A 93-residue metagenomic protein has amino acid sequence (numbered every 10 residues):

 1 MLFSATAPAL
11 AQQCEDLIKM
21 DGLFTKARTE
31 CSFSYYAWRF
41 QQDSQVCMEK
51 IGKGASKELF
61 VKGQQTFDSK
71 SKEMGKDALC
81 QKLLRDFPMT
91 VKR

Functional and structural regions predicted by a protein language model:
A5-A11: Sec/Tat signal peptide C-region and signal peptidase I cleavage site
T6, T25, T29, T66 (+1 more regions): Residue-identity detector for threonine
Q12-G54: Short N-proximal segments of mature Sec-exported proteins
R39-R93: Compact alpha-helical subdomains of small soluble proteins
